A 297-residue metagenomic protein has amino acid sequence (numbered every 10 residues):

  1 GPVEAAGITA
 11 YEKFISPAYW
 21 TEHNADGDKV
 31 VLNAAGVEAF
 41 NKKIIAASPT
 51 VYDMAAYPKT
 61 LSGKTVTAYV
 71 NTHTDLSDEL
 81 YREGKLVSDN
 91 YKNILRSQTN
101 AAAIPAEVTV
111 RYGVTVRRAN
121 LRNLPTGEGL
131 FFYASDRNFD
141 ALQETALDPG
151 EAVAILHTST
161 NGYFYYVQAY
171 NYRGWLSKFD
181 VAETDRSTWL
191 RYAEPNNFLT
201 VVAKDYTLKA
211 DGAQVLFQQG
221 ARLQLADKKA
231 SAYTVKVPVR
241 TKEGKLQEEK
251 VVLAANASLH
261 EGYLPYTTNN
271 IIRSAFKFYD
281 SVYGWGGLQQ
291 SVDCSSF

Functional and structural regions predicted by a protein language model:
P2-R122, T126-N138, T145, P149-A154 (+3 more regions): Boundary regions of SH3-family modules and the immediately adjacent low-complexity/disordered segments in eukaryotic
L142, V153-A154, L223-Q224, W285-G287: Generic recognition of flexible, low-complexity loop/linker segments
E261, G284-W285: Active-site-adjacent structural elements in folded domains
I271, A275, W285-F297: Active-site nucleophilic cysteine motif
